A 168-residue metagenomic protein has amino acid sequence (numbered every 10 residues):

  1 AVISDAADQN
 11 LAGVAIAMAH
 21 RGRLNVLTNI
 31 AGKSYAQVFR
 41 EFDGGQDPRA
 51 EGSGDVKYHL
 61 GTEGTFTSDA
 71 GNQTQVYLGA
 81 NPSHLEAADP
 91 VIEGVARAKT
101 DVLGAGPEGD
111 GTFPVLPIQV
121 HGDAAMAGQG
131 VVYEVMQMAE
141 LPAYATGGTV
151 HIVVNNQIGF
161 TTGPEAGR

Functional and structural regions predicted by a protein language model:
A1-V150, V154-E165: Conserved internal helical-beta-strand scaffold that buttresses enzyme catalytic cores
R168: Short, aromatic/basic amphipathic alpha-helical patches
